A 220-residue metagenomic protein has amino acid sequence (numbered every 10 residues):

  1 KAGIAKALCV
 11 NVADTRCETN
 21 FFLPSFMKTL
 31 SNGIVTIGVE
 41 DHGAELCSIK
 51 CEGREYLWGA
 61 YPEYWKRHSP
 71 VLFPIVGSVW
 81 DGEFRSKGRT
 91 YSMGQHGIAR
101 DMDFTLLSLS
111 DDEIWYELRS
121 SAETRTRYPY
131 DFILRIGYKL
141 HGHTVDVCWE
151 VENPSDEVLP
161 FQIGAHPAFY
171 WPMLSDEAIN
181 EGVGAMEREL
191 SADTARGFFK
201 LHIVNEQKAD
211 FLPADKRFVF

Functional and structural regions predicted by a protein language model:
F21, V158-P160, A168-F220: Active-site/ligand-binding surface loops and adjacent short beta/alpha elements that line catalytic pockets across
F26-S86, T90-G94: Beta-strand-rich N-terminal accessory domains
K28, C47, I114, V145-V147: Hydrophobic residues embedded in beta-strands of well-ordered beta-sheets
R89-G142: Extended, loop-rich substrate-binding clefts of extracytoplasmic carbohydrate-active enzymes
S120-L174: Acidic, contiguous internal or C-terminal segments within carbohydrate-active enzymes that form a structured patch used
